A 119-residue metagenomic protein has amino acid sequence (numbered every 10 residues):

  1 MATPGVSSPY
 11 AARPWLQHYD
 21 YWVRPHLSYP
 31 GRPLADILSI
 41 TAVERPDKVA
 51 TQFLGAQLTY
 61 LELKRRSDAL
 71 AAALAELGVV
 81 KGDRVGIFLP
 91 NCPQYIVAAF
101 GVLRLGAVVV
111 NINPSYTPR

Functional and structural regions predicted by a protein language model:
M1-G31: Flexible, non-catalytic linker and terminal segments flanking ANL/adenylate-forming cores
H26-G31, S39, D47-F100, T117-R119: Conserved AMP-binding/adenylate-forming core of the ANL superfamily
L34: Conserved donor sugar-nucleotide recognition element shared by glycan-biosynthetic enzymes
L103: Anion (oxyanion) recognition and catalysis
G106: Structured binding elements
I112-P114: Short beta->alpha connector loops at strand-helix junctions that form conserved, small/polar/Pro-enriched
